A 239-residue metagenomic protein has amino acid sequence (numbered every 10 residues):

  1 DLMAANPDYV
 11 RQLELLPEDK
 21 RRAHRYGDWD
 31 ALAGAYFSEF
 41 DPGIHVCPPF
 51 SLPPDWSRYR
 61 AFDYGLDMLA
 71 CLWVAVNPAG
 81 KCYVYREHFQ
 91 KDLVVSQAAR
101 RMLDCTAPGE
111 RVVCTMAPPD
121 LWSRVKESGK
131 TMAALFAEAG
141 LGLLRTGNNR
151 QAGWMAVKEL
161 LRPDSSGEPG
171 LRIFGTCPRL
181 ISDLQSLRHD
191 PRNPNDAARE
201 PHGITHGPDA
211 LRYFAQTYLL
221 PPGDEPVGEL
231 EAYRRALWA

Functional and structural regions predicted by a protein language model:
D1-F62, D67: ATPase catalytic-site recognition across NTP-hydrolyzing enzymes
R25, C71, T115, L184 (+1 more regions): A residue-level signal for conserved active-site and pocket-lining positions in enzyme catalytic cores
C47-P49, S57-A61, C71, R101-C105 (+1 more regions): Generic recognition of flexible, low-complexity loop/linker segments
D63-G65, D120, L211: Anionic group-transfer/hydrolysis microenvironments
L69-A75: Short beta-strand scaffold segments in enzyme catalytic cores
P78-H202, P221-E225, E229-A239: Mg2+-dependent endonuclease catalytic cores in nucleic-acid-processing enzymes, primarily RNase H-like
H206: Histidine-centered active-site/metal-ligand motif
F214-P222: Short, hydrophobic alpha-helical segments
